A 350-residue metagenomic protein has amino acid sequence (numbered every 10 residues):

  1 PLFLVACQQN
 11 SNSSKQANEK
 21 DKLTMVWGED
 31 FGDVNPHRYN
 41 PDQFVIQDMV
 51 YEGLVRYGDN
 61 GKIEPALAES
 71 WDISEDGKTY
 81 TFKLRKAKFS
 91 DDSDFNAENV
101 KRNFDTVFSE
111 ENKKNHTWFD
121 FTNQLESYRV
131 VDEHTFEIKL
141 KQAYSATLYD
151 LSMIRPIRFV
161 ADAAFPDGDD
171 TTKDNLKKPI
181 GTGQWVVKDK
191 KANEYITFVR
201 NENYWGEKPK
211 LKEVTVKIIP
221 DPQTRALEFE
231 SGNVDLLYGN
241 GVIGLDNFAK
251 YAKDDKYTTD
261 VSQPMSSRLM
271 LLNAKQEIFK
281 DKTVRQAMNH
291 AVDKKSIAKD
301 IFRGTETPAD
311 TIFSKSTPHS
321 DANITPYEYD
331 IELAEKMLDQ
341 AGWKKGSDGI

Functional and structural regions predicted by a protein language model:
L4-A6: C-terminal motif of bacterial Sec signal peptides marking the signal peptidase cleavage site
Q8-N10: Bacterial signal peptide processing site
V26-E75, D105, I180: N-terminal lobe/hinge region of extracytoplasmic solute-binding protein
G28, S127-Y128, K188-V199, T215-Q276 (+2 more regions): Extracellular/periplasmic solute-recognition and catalytic clefts
E69-N112, E137, I278: Aromatic- and charge-enriched surface segment that lines or borders ligand/interaction sites
F119-A164: Surface-exposed binding/hinge segments that line and control ligand-binding clefts or catalytic entry sites
M153-P209, E213, I331-K336: Gly/Pro-rich hinge or "lid" segments in bacterial periplasmic/extracellular proteins
K280-I350: Append "and occasionally in soluble cytosolic enzymes with long acidic Gly/Pro-rich linkers
